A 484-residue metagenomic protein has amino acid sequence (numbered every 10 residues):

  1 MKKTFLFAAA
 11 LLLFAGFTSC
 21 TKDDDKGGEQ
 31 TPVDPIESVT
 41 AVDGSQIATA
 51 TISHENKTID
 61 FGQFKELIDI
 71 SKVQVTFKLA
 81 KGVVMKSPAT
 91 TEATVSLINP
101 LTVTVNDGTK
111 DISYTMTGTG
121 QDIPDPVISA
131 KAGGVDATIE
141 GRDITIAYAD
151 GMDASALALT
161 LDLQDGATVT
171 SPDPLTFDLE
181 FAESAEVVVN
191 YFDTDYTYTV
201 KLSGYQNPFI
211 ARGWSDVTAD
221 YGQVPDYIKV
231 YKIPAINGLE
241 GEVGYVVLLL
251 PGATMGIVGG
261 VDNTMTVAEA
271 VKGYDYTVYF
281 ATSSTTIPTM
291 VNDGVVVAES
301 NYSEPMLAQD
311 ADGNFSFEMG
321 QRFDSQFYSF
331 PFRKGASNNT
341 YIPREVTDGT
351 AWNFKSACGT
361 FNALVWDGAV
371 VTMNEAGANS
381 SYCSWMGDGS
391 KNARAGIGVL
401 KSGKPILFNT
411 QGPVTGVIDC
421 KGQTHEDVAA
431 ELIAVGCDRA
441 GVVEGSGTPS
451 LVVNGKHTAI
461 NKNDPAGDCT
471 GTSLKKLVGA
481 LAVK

Functional and structural regions predicted by a protein language model:
M1-T4: Positively charged n-region of N-terminal signal peptides that target proteins for export
F7-F14: Hydrophobic helical h-region of N-terminal Sec-dependent signal peptides in bacterial secretory/periplasmic proteins
A15-S19: C-terminal motif of bacterial Sec signal peptides marking the signal peptidase cleavage site
T21-G213: Beta-rich interaction/scaffold domains
N99, E140, F181-E183, G241 (+4 more regions): Residues that act as N-cap/strand-start positions at coil-to-secondary-structure junctions
Y205-Q321: Zymogen propeptides
S283-D388: Active-site-adjacent helix-turn-beta-strand microarchitecture at beta-sheet edges that either contains or buttresses
I287-N301, L307-Q309, Y382-R439, V443 (+1 more regions): Conserved, well-ordered active-site substructure
